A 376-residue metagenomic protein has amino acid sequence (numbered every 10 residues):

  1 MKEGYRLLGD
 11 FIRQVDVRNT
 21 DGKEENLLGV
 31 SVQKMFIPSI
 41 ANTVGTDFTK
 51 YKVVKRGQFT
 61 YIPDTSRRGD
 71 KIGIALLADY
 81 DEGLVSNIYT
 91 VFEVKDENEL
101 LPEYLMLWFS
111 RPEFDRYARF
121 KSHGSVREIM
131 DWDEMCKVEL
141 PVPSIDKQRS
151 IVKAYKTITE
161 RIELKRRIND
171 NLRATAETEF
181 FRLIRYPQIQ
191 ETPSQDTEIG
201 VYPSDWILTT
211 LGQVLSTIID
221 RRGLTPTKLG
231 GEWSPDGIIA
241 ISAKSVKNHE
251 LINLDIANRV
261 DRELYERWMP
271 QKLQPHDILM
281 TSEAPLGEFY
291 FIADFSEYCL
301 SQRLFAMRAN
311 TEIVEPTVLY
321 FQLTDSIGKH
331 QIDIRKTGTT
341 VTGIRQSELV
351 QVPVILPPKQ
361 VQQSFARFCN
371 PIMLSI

Functional and structural regions predicted by a protein language model:
M1-N19, P141-R182, Q190-L224, Q351 (+2 more regions): Non-catalytic DNA-recognition/assembly elements of restriction-modification systems
G4-Y61, Q195, G212-G231, K244-P275: Sequence-specific dsDNA recognition surfaces
R56, T60-S110, S242, R259-T324 (+1 more regions): A short beta-sheet element
G83-I88, H123-V152, Y298-F305, T337-Q363: A short glycine-rich beta-alpha junction/loop motif
E103-D133, T317-S347: Short, positively charged
I129-M130, Q190-T192, H249-I252: Short acidic/His/Gly/Ser-rich catalytic and metal-binding motifs that mark active-site loops of diverse hydrolases
P187: Cell-envelope/extracellular polymer assembly enzymes that use nucleotide-activated donors
